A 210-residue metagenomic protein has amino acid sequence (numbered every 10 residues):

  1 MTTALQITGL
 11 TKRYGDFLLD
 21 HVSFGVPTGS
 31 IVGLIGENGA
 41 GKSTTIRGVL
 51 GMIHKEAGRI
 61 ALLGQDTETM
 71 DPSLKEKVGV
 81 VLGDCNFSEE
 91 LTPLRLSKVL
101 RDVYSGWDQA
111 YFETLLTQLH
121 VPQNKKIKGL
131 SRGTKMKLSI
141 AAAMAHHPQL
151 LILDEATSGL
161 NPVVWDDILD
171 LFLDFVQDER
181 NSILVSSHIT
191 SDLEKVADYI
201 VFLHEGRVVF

Functional and structural regions predicted by a protein language model:
I7-L10, F17-P27, G58: Conserved beta-strand
E37-G41: Walker A (P-loop) phosphate-binding loop of ABC-type ATPase nucleotide-binding domains
L50: Helix-to-loop junction immediately C-terminal to a conserved catalytic motif
G58-T69, S73-L74: Conserved ABC transporter NBD signature motif
L82-L138: ABC-family P-loop ATPase nucleotide-binding domains
L151-E155: Catalytic Walker B motif of ABC-type/P-loop ATPase nucleotide-binding domains
